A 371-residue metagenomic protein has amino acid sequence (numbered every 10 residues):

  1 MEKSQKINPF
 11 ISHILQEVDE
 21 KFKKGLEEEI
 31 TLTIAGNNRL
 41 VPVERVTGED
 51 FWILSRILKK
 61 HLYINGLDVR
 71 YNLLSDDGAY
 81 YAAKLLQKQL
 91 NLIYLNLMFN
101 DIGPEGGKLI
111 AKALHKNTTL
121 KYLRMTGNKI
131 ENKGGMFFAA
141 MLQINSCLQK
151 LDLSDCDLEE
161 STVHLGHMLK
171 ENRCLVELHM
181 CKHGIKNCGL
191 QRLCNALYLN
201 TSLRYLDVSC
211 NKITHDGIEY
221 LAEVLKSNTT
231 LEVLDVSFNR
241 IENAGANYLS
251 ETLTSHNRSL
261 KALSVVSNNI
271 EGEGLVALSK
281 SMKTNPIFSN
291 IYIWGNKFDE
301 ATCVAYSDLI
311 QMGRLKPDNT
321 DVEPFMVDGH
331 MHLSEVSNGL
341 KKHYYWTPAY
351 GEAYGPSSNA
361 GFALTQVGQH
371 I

Functional and structural regions predicted by a protein language model:
M1-I371: Leucine-rich tandem repeat or coiled-coil scaffolds
